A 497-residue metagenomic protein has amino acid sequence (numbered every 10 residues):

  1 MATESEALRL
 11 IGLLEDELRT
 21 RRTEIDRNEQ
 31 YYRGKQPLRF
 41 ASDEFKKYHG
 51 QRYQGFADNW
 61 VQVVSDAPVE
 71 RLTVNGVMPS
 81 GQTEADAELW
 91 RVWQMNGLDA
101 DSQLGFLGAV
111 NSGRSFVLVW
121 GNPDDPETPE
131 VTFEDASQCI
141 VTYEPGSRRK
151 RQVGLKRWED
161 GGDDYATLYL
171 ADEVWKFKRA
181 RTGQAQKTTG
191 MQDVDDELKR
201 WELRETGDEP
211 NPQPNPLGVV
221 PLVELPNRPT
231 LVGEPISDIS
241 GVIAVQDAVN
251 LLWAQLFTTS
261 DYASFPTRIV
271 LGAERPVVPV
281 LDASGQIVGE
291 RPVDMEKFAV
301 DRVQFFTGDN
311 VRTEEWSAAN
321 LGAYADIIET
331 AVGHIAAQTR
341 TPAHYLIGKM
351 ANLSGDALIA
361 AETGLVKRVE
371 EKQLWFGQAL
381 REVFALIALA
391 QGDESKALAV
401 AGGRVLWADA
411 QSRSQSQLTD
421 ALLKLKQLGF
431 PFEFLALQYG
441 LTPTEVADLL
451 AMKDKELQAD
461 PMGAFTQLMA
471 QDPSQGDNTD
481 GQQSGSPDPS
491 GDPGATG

Functional and structural regions predicted by a protein language model:
M1-K150, K156, N478-G497: Extended, helix-rich architectural segments
S102-G113, V117-L118, T258-D261, S317-R413 (+1 more regions): C-terminal amphipathic alpha-helical
V110-N111, F116-I236: Extended, regular secondary-structure scaffolds
N122, V131-F133, L271-M295, V383-Q415 (+3 more regions): Charge-rich, acidic-biased intrinsically disordered regions
W201-A360, G402-V405: Extended, charged amphipathic alpha-helical segments
N352-E370, A447-A470: Short amphipathic alpha-helical segments at helix boundaries and their inter-helical linkers
Q415-Q467: Charged substrate- and nucleic-acid-binding regions of tRNA-handling and nucleotidyl-transfer enzymes, centered on
L450-G497: Extended, compositionally biased alpha-helical segments that mediate assembly or anchoring
